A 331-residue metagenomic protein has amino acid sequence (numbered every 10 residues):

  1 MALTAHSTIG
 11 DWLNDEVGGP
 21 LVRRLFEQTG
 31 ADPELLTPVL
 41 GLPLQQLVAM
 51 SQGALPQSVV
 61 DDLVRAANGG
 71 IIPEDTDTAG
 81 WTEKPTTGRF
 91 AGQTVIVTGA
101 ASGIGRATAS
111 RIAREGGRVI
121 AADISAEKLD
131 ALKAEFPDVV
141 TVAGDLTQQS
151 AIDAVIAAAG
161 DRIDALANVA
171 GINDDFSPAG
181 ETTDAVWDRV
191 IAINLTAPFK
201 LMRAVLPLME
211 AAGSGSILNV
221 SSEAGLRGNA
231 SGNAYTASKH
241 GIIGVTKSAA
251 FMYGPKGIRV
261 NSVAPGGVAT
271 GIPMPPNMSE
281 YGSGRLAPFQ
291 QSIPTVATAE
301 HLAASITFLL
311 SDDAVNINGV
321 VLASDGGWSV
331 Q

Functional and structural regions predicted by a protein language model:
N173-D188, S231-A234, M274: Conserved mid-core segment of classical short-chain dehydrogenase/reductases
G180-F199, S214, L218, I242 (+1 more regions): Catalytic Tyr-X3-Lys loop
M202, S238, T246: Active-site helix of classical SDR
P207, F251-G254, V315: Alpha-helical segment proximal to the catalytic Tyr-Lys
S222: Residue(s) in the substrate-gating loop at a strand-loop-helix junction that position the organic substrate next
G254, R259, I317-G319: Short, small/polar-rich loop/turn modules that mediate ligand/substrate recognition or access, typified
P255, G267-Q290: A glycine/serine/threonine-rich, flexible loop-to-helix segment that serves as the NAD(P) cofactor-binding "lid"
T298-S324, S329: C-terminal substrate-recognition "lid" of short-chain dehydrogenase/reductases
